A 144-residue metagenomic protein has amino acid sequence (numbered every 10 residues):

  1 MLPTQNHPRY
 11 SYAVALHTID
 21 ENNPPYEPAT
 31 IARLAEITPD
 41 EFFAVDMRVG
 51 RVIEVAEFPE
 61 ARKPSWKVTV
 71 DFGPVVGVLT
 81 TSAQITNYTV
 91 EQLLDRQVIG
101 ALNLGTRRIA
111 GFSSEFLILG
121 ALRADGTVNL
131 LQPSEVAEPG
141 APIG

Functional and structural regions predicted by a protein language model:
L2-G144: Phosphate-backbone binding interfaces of nucleic-acid-interacting proteins
